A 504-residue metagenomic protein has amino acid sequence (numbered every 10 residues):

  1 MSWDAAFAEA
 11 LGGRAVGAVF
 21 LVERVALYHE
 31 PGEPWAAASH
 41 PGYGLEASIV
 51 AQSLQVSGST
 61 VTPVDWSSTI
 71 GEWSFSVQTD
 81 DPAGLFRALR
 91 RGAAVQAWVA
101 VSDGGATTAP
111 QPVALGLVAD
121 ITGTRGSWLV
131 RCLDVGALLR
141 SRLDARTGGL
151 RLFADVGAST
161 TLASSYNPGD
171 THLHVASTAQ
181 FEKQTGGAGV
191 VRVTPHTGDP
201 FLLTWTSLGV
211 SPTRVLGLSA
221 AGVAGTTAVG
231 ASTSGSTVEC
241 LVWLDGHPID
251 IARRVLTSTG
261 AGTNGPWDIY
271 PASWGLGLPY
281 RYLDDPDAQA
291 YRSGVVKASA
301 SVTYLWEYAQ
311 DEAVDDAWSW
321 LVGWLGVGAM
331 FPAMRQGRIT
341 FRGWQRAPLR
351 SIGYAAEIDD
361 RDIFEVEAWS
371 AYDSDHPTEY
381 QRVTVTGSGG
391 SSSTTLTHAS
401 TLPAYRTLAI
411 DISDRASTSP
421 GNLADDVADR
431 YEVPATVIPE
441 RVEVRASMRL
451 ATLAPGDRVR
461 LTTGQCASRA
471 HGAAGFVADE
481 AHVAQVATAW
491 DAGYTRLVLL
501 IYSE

Functional and structural regions predicted by a protein language model:
M1-E46, L173, Q180-Q184, V191-H196 (+5 more regions): Acidic, small/polar-enriched beta strand-loop surface segments
M1-L152: Beta-strand-rich assembly/attachment modules of structural machines
S48-V50, V56, T62, F153 (+3 more regions): Charged, gly/pro-rich, cysteine-poor intrinsically disordered low-complexity regions
Q55-R90, G149-S234, V433-P455: Autoprocessing Asn-cyclization modules and mimics
R91-L117, I121, A176-S219, D457-A489: Ser/Thr/Gly-rich low-complexity blocks that favor extended beta-strand/coil architectures
D103-P110, T122-S127, L133-S159, T185-P195 (+1 more regions): Charged- and aromatic-enriched interaction segments used to assemble and dock large macromolecular complexes
W128-L152, T226-T237, P348-I363, Y405-T407 (+1 more regions): Acidic, low-complexity/disordered segments
W128-V130, T213-L216, G337-T340, T495-L497: Hydrophobic residues embedded in beta-strands of well-ordered beta-sheets
